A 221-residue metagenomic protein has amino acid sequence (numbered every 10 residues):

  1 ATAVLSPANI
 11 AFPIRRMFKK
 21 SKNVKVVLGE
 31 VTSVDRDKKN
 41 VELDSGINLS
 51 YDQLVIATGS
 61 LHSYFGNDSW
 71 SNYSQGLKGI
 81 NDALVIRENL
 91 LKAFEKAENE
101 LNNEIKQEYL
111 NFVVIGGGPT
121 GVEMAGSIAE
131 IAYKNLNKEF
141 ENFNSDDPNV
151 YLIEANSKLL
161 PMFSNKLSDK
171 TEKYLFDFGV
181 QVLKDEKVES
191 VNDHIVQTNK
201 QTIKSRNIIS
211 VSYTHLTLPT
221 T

Functional and structural regions predicted by a protein language model:
A1-K25, T32, F112, P119-M162: Beta1-alpha1 glycine-rich phosphate/pyrophosphate-binding loop at the start of Rossmann-like nucleotide-binding domains
A1-Q53, F163-Q181: N-terminal Rossmann-like dinucleotide/flavin-binding domain of flavoprotein oxidoreductases that bind FAD/FMN
V24-V113, I209-V211: FAD-binding core/adjacent interface of flavoenzyme oxidoreductases
V27-G29, K184-E186, N192: Short loop/edge segments at beta-strand edges and connector loops that shape dinucleotide/nucleotide cofactor-binding
D44-S45, N199-Q201: Short strand-coil-strand connectors
Y51-D52, D193, S205-R206: Active-site acidic short loop of glycosyltransferases
S63, G79-V150, Q201-I203, N207 (+1 more regions): Rossmann-like dinucleotide/flavin-binding elements
T214-T220: Conserved small/polar residues in nucleotide/adenosyl-binding loops
